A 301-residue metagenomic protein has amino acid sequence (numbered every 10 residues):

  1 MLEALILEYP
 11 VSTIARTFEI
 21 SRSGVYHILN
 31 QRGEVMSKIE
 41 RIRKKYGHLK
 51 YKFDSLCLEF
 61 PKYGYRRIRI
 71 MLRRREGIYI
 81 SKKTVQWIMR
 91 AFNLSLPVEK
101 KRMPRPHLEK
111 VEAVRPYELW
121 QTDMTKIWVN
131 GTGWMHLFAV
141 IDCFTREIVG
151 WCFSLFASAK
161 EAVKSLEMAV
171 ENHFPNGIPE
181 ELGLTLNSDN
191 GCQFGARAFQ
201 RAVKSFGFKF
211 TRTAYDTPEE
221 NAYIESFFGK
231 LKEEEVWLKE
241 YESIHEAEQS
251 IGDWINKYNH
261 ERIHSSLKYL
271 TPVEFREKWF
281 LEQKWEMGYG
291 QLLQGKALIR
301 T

Functional and structural regions predicted by a protein language model:
M1-I20: Double-stranded DNA-binding cores of transcription factors and transposases
Y9-P10, Y63, E242: Residue-level signal for the short linker/turn that defines the boundary of a DNA-recognition helix
I14, E99-K101, G183-N190, K204-Y223 (+1 more regions): RNase H-like polynucleotidyl transferase catalytic core
I14-A15, V25, F53, I68 (+12 more regions): Mobile genetic element proteins and their domesticated derivatives, centered on retroelements and DNA transposons
A15, R22-L119, T217, T271-Q283: Basic, flexible linker segments flanking DNA-binding modules in nucleic acid-interacting mobile-element proteins
Y51, L58, I78-I141, K160 (+3 more regions): Mobile-element integrase/transposase regions, centering on the N-terminal DNA-binding/Zn-coordinating module
I178-G195, P218, K268-V273: Acidic/histidine-rich, metal-coordinating catalytic segments
K204-F206, K230-T301: C-terminal domain-tail junction helix/linker
